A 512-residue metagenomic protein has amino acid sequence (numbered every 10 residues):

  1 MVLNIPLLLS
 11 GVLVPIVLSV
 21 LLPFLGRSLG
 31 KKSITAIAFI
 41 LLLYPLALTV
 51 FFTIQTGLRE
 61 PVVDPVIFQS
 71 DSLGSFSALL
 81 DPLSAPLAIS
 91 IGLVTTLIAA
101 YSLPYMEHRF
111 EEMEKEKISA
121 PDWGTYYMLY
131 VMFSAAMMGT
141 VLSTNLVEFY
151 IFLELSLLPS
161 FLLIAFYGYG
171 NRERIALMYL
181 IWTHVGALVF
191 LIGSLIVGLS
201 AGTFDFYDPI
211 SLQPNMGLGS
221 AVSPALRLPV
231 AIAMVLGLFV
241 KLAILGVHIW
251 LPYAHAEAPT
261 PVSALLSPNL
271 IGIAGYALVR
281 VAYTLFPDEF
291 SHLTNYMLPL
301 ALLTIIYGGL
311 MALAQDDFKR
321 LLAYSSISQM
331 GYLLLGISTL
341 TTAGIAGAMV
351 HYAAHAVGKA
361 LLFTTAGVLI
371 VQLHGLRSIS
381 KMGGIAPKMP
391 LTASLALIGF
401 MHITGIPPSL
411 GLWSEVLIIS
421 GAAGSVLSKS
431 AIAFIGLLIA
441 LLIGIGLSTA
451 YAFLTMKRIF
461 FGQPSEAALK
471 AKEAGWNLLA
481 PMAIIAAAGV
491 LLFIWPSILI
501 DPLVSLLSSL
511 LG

Functional and structural regions predicted by a protein language model:
M1-S10, V20-M128, D208-Q213, V504-S509: Transmembrane helix-loop-helix hairpins at membrane boundaries of multipass inner-membrane proteins
L3-V14, S84-G92, V147-P159, R227-V240 (+2 more regions): Structural signature of hydrophobic alpha-helical transmembrane segments
V20-S28, L97-E114, L162-N171, L242-A256 (+1 more regions): C-terminal ends of transmembrane helices
P104, F110-P121, L228, I232-Y296 (+1 more regions): Short helix-boundary/re-entrant hairpin motifs in multi-pass inner-membrane proteins
T125-M132, A136-V222, V240, A312-I379: Alpha-helical multi-pass transmembrane bundles of energy-transducing inner-membrane proteins
I210-S211, A258, G375, A386-L391 (+1 more regions): Cytoplasmic/organellar membrane-interface segments at the starts of transmembrane helices in multi-pass inner-membrane
L245, K359-F363, I435-A471: Predominantly late transmembrane helices and immediately cytosolic-facing juxtamembrane segments
A282, L334-A343, E415-L437: Interfacial segments of multi-pass membrane proteins
